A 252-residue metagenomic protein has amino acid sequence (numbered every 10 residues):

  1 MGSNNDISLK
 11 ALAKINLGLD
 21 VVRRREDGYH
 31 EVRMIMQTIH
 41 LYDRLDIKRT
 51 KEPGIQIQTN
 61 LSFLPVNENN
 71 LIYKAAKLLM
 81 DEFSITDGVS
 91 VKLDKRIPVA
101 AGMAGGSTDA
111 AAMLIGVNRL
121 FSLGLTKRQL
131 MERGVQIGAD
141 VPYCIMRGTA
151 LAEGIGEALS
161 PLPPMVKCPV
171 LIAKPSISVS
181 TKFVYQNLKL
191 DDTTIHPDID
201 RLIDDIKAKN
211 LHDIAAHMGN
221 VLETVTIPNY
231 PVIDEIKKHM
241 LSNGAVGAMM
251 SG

Functional and structural regions predicted by a protein language model:
G2-A101, R119, L123-M131, M165 (+1 more regions): ATP-binding N-lobe of GHMP and related small-molecule kinases
L9, A75, D204-S251: Glycine-rich, charge-dense phosphate/pyrophosphate-binding loop(s) and the adjacent flexible "lid"/catalytic subdomain
L17, L45-I47, I72, G106 (+5 more regions): Residue-level signal for inorganic ion chemistry
M36-I39, G134, T226, H239-M240: Hydrophobic C-terminal alpha-helix "anchor/cap" residues
K92-F121, A139, V246-G252: Glycine/serine-rich anion-binding loops at beta->alpha junctions that coordinate negatively charged ligand groups
G116-G124, T149, T193: A glycine- and small-aliphatic-rich helix-loop capping segment at beta-alpha/alpha-beta transitions that lines
G124-V179, A248: Alpha/beta catalytic cores of group-transfer enzymes, especially the acyltransferase/condensing modules of polyketide
S176-I195, R201: A short core secondary-structure module
